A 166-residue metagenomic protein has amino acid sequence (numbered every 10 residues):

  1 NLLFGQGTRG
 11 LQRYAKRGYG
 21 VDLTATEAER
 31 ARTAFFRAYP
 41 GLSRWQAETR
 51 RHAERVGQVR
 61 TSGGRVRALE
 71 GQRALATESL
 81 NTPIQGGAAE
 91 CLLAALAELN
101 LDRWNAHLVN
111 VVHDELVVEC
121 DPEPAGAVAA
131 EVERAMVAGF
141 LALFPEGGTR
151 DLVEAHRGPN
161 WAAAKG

Functional and structural regions predicted by a protein language model:
N1-G166: Conserved catalytic core of nucleotide polymerization and phosphodiester-bond processing enzymes
